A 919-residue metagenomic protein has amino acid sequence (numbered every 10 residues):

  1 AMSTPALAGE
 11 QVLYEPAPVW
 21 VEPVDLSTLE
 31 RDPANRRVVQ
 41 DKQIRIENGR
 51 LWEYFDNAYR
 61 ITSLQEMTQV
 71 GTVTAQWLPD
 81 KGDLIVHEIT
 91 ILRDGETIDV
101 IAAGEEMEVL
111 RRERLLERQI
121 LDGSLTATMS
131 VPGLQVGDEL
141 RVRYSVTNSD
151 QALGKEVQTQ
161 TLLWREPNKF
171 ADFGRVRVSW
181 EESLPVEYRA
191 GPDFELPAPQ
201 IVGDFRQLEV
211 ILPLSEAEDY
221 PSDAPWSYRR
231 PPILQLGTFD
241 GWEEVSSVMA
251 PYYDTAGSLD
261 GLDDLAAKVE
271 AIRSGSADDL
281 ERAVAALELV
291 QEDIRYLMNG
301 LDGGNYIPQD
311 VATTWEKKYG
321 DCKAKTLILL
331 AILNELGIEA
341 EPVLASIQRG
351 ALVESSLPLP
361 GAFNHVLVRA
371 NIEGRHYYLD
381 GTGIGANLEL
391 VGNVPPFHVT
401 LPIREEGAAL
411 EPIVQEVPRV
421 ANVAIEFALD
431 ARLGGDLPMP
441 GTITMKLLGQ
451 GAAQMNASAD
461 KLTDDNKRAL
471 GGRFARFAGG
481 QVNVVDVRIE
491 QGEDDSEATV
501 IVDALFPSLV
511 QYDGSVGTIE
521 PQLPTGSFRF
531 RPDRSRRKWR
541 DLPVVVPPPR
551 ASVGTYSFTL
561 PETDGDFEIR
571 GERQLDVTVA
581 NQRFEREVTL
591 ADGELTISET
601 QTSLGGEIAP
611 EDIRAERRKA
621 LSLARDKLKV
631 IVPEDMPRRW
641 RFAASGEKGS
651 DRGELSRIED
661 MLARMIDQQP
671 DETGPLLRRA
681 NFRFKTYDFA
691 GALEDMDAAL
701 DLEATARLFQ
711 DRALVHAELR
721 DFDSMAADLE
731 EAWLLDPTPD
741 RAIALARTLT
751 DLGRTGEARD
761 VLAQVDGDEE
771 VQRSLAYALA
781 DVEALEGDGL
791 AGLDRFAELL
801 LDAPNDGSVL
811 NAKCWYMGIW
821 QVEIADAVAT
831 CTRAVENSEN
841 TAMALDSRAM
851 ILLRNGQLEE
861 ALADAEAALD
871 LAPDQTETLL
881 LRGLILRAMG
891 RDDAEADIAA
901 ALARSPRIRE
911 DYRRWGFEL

Functional and structural regions predicted by a protein language model:
L7-Y687, A692, L714, R747: A sensor for short, sequence-defined functional sites
R664-M665, A698-A699, E731-A732, Q764-V765 (+4 more regions): Canonical positions in the second alpha-helix
Q668, D701-L702, L734-L735, G767-D768 (+4 more regions): Structural marker of alpha-solenoid helical repeat scaffolds
G674-R678, R707-L714, D740-R747, S774-A778 (+4 more regions): Alpha-solenoid helical repeat scaffolds
N681, R707, D711-L714, D781 (+1 more regions): Alpha-helical adaptor scaffolds
K685, E718-L719, D751-L752, L785 (+3 more regions): Register position in tetratricopeptide repeats
L880-L919: Terminal, low-structured helical/coil segments at or just beyond the last alpha-helical repeat
